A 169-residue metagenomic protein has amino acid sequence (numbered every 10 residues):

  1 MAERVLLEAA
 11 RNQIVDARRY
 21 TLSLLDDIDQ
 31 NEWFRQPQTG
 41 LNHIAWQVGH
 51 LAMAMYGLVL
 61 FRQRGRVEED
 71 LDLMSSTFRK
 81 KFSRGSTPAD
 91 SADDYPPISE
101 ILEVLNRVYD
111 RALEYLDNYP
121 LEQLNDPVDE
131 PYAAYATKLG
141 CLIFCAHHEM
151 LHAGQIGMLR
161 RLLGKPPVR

Functional and structural regions predicted by a protein language model:
M1-E3, S91-D93, P127: A short alpha-helix capping/helix-coil boundary motif
M1-V15: Extreme N-terminal tail/first-helix region
E3, G40, V67, D94-I101 (+1 more regions): Residue-level recognition of alpha-helical structural elements
R11-V15, L22, N31-R84, P127-R169: Short, contiguous alpha-helical
I14, R18-T21, L25, L105 (+1 more regions): Hydrophobic alpha-helical core bundles mediating ligand binding, dimerization, or RNAP-core interactions
L25-D29, D117-P120, R160: A structural signal for long alpha-helical coiled-coils and helix-turn connectors that form the cytosolic signaling
K81-L124, G140-C145: Acidic/histidine-rich alpha-helical segments that form the ligand environment of transition-metal centers
